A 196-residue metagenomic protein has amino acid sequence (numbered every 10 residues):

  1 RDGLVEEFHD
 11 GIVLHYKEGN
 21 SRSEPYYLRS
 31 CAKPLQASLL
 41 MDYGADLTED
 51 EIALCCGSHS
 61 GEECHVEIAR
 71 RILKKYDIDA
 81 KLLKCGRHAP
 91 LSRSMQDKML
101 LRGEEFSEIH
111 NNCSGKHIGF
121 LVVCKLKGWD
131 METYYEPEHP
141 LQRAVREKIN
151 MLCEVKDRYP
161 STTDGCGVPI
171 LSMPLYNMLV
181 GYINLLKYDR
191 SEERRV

Functional and structural regions predicted by a protein language model:
R1-P25: Beta-lactamase-like hydrolase cores
G11-L14, P34-D42, G119-V123, L179-I183: Contiguous, well-ordered alpha-helical segments that form the cores/surfaces of helical PPI scaffolds
G19-Y27, C56-H59, R102-N111, T162-P169: A short glycine/serine-rich beta->alpha loop
L28-A32, N112-K116, I170-Y176: Aromatic- and histidine-enriched alpha-helix N-cap/loop-to-helix transition segments that scaffold the rims
L28-A45, C64: Active-site SXXK
D50-E154, R158, G181-N184: Active-site-adjacent helix/loop patches that line small-molecule binding or acyl-intermediate pockets
Y159-Y182, L186-R190: Internal, well-folded beta-alpha domain core
E193-V196: Conserved small/polar residues in nucleotide/adenosyl-binding loops
